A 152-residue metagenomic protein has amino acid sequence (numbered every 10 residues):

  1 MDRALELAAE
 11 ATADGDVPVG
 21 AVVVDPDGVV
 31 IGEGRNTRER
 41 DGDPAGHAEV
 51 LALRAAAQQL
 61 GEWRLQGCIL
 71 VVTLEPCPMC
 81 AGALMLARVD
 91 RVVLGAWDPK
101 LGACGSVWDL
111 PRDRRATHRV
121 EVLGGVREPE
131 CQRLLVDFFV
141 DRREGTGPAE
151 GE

Functional and structural regions predicted by a protein language model:
M1-A11, V30, M79-E152: Zinc-dependent deaminase
A4, G20, A52: Conserved hydrophobic/aromatic pocket- or pore-lining residues that grip, position, or stack substrates in active sites
G15-V19, Q66: Short, basic and Ser/Thr-rich N-terminal targeting/leader segments
V19-G28: Short beta-strand scaffold segments in enzyme catalytic cores
G32-G34: Short hydrophobic alpha-helix segments
R40-L51, A55: A short, polar/charged loop-to-alpha-helix boundary motif
E62-L74: Immediate flanking context of iron-sulfur cluster ligation sites
